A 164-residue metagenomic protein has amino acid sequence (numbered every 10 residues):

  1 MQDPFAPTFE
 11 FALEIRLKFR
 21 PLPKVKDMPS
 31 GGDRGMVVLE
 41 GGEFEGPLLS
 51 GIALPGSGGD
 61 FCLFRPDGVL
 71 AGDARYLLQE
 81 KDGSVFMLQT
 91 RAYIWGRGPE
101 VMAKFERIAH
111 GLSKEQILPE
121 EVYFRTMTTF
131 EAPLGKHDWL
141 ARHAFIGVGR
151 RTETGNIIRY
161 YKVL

Functional and structural regions predicted by a protein language model:
M1-L164: Beta-strand-enriched cores of mature, soluble protein domains
